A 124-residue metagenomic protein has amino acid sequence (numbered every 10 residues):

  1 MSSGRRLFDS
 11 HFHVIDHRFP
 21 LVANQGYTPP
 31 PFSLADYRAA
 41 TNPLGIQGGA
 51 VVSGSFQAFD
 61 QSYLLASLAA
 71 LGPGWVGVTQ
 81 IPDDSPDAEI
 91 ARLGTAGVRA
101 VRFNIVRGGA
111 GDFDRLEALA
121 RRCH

Functional and structural regions predicted by a protein language model:
M1-F59, Y63: An N-terminally biased module of ancient metal coordination in phosphate/nucleic-acid-related enzymes
A58-H124: Active-site gating/metal-coordination segments in enzymes
